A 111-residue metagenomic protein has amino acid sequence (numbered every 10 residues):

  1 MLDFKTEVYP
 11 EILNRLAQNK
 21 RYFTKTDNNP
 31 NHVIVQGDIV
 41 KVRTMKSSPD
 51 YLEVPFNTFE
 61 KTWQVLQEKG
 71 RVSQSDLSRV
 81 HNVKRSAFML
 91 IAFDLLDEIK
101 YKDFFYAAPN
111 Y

Functional and structural regions predicted by a protein language model:
M1-V54: Long, low-complexity, charged/polar intrinsically disordered regions in eukaryotic proteins
K5, Y9, P55-W63, S86: Short, leucine-enriched amphipathic alpha-helices that occur as contiguous helical runs
R15-Y22, V65, K69-V72, L96: Surface-exposed polar/charged interaction patches
T44-S47, D94, K102-D103: Short, flexible beta-strand-to-coil junctions
V54-H81: Short acidic, hydrophobic short linear motifs in intrinsically disordered regions
R79-L95, Y101: Short amphipathic alpha-helical interaction segments
F104-Y111: Short, cationic-aromatic polyanion-contact patches
